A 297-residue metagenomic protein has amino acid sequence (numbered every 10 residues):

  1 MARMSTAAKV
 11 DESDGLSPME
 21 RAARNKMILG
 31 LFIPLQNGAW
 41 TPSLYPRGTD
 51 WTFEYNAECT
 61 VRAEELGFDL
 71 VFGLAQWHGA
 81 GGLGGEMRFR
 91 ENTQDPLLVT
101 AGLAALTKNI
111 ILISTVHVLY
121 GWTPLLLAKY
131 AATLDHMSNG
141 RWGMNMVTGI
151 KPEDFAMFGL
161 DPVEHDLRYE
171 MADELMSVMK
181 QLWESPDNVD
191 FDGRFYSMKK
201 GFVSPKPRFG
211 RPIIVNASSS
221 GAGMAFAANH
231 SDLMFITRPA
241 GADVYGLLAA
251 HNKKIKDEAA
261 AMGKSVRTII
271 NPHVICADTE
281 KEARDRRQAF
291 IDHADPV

Functional and structural regions predicted by a protein language model:
M1-V297: Active-site-adjacent structural elements that line small-molecule/cofactor binding pockets in enzymes
